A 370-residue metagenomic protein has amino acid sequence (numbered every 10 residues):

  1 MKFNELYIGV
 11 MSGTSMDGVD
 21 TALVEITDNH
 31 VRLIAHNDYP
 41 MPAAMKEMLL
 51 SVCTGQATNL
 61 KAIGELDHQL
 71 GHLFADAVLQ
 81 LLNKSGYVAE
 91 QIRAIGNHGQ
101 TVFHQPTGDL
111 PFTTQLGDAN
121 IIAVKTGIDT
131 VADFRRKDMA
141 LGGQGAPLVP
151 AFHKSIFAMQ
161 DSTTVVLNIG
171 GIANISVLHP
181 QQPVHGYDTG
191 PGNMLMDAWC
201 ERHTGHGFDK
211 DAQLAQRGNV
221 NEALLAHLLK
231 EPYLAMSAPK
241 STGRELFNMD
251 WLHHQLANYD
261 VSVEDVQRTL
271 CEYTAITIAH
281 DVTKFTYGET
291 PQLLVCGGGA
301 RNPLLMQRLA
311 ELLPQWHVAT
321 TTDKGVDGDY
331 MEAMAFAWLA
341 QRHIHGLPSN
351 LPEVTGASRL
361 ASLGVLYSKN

Functional and structural regions predicted by a protein language model:
F3, M11, S15-K61, V184: Short glycine-rich, Thr/Ser-proximal phosphate-binding strand/loop in the N-terminal lobe of ATP-dependent enzymes
F3-L6, P106, L110-T113, V124 (+2 more regions): Phosphate-binding/catalytic loop of phosphoryl-transfer enzymes
S12, M16-D17, R268, E272 (+1 more regions): Glycine-rich phosphate-binding/hydrolytic loop that grips phosphoryl groups
G18-M41, H185-A275, A279, A357-N370: Conserved ATP-utilizing enzyme core subdomain
K61-G117: Short beta-strand-loop/turn "lid" adjacent to the catalytic site in phosphate-handling enzymes
L73-L81, V263-E289: Phosphate/ATP-binding catalytic cores across multiple sugar-kinase/actin-like superfamilies, primarily ASKHA
A89, S262, V266, I278-T286 (+6 more regions): Non-transmembrane, aqueous-exposed alpha-helical and coiled segments at domain scale
V102, T290-A310: Glycine-rich phosphate-binding loops at beta-strand->alpha-helix junctions
